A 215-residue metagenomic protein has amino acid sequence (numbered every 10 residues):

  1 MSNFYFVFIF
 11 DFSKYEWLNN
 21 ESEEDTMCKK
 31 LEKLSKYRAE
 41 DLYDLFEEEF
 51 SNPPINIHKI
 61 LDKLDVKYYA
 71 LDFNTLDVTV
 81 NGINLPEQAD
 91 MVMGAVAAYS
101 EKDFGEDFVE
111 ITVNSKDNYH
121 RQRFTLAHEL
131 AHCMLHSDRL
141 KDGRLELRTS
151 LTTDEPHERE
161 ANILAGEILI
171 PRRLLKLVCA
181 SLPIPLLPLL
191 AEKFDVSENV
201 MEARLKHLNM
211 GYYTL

Functional and structural regions predicted by a protein language model:
M1-L215: Active-site hotspot residues in diverse enzymes, especially metal/ion-binding acidic/histidine motifs
